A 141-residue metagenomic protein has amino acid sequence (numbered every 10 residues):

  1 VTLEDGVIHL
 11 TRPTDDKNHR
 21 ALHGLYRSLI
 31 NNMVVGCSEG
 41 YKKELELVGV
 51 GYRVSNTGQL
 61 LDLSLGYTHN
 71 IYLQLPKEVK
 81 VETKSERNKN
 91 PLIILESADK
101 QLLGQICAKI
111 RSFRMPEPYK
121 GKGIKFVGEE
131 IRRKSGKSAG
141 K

Functional and structural regions predicted by a protein language model:
V1-K141: Structural preference for solvent-exposed beta-strand-turn elements and adjacent flexible terminal/loop segments within
